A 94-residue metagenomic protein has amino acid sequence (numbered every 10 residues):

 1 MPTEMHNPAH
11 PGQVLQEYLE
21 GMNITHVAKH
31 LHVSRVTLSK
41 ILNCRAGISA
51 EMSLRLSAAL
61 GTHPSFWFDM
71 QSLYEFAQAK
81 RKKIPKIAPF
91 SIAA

Functional and structural regions predicted by a protein language model:
M1-T25, D69: A short, Lys/Arg-rich alpha-helix, primarily the initiator
I24, R35, S49-S53: Helix-turn-helix DNA-binding elements, focusing on the entry/boundary residues of the two helices that contact DNA
H26-H30, L38, L56: Short alpha-helical "recognition helix" segments of helix-turn-helix
H30, I41-C44, M70: Residues in the recognition helix of alpha-helical DNA-binding motifs
E51-D69: DNA major-groove recognition helix of helix-turn-helix/homeodomain DNA-binding modules
A58, F68-A94: Short, charged recognition helix plus adjacent turn of helix-turn-helix-like nucleic-acid-binding domains
